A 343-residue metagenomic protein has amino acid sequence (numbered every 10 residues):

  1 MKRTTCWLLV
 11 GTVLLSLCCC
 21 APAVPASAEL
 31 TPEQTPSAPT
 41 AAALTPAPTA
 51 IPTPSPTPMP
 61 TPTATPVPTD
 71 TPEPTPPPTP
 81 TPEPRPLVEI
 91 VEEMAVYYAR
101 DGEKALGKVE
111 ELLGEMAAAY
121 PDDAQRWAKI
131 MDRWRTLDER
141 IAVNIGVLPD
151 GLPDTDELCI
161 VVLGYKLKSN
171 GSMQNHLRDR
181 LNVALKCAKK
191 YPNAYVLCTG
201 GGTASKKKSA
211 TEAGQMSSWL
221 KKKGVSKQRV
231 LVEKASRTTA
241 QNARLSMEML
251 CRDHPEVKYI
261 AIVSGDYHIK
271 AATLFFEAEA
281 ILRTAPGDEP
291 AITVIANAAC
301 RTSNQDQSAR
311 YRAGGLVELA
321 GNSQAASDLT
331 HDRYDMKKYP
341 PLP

Functional and structural regions predicted by a protein language model:
M1-L8: Bacterial N-terminal signal peptides that target proteins for export
L9-C18: Bacterial N-terminal signal peptides
C19-E83: Ser/Thr-rich, Proline-interspersed low-complexity disordered segments
P78-C159, R244-P343: Extended hydrophobic blocks
L158-K166: N-terminal nucleotide-binding beta1-loop-alpha1 segment
Y165-M173, S205, R229: Surface-exposed cleft-lining segments at the edges of enzyme active sites
Q174-N193: Histidine-anchored nucleotide/phosphate-binding helix
Y195-L197, S217-A235, I281-N304: A non-catalytic structural micro-motif
